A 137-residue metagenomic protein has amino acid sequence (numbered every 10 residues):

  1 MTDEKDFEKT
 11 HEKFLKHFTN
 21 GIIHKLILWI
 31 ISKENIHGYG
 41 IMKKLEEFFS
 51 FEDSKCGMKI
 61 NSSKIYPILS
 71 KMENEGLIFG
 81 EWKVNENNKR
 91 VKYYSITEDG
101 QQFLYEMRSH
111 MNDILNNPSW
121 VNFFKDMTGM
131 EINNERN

Functional and structural regions predicted by a protein language model:
M1-N20, N117: Intrinsically disordered, low-complexity serine/threonine- and proline-rich regulatory segments
K16-K64: N-terminal helix-turn-helix DNA-binding core of bacterial DNA-binding proteins
I65-M72: Basic amphipathic alpha-helical segments that dock to polyanions
E73-K89, S95: Beta-hairpin "wing" of winged helix-turn-helix
K89-M107: Basic, amphipathic "hinge/linker" alpha-helix immediately C-terminal to the N-terminal HTH DNA-binding motif
Q102-N137: Amphipathic alpha-helical dimerization/coiled-coil segments that flank or bridge DNA-binding/regulatory modules
